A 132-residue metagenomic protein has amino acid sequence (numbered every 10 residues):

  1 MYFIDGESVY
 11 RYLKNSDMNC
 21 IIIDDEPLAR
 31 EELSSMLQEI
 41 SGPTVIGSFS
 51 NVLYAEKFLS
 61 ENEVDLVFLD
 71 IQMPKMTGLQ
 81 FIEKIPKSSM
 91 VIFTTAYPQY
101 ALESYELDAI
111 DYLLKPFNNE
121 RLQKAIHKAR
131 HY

Functional and structural regions predicted by a protein language model:
M1-N19: Non-catalytic signal-transmission and effector/linker regions of two-component phosphorelay proteins
S8-Y10, V45, F81: Polar low-complexity intrinsically disordered regions enriched in Ser/Thr and small residues
K14, E39-G42, I85-K87: Short, structurally constrained coil/turn elements that cap an alpha-helix or connect an alpha-helix to the following
M18-N19, T44-I46, S88-V91: Short active-site oxyanion
D25-E26, I71: Generic detector of well-ordered alpha-helical packing
E26-G47: Two-component/phosphorelay signaling modules centered on CheY-like receiver
V52-F58, N62-Y132: CheY-like receiver
